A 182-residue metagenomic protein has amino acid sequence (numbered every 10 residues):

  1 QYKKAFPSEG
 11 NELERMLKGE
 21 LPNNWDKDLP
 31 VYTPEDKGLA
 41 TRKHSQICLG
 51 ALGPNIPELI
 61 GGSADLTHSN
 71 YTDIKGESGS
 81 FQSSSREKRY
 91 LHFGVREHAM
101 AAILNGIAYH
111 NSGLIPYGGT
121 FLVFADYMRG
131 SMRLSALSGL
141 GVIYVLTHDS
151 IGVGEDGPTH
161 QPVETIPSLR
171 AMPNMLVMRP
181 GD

Functional and structural regions predicted by a protein language model:
Y2-G181: Thiamine diphosphate
